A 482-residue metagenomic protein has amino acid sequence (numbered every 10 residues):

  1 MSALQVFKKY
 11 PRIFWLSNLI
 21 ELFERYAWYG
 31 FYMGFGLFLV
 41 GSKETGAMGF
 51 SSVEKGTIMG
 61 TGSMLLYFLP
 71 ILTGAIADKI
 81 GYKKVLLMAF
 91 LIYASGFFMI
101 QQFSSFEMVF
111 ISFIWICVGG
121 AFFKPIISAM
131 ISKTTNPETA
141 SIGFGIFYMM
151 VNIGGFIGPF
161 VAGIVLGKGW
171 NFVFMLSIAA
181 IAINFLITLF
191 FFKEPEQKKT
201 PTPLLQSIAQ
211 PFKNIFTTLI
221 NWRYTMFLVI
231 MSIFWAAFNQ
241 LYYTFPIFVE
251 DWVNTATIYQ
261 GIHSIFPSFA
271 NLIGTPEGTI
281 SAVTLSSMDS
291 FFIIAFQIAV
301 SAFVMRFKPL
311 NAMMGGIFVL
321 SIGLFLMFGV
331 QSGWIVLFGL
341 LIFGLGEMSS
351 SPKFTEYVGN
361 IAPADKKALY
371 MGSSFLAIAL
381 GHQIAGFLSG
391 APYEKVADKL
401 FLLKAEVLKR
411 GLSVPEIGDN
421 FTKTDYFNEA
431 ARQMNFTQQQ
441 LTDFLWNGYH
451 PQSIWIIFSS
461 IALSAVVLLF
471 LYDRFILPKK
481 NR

Functional and structural regions predicted by a protein language model:
M1-F14, K198-L228, G261-I262: Juxtamembrane intracellular "pre-TM" segments in multi-pass secondary transporters
M33-E54, Y243-S281: Short amphipathic helix-loop junctions that connect adjacent transmembrane helices in Major Facilitator Superfamily/SLC
T57-A75, S287-V300: Central cavity-lining transmembrane alpha-helices of secondary-active solute carriers, predominantly the Major
L91-S105, F318-Q331: C-terminal ends and interior cores of transmembrane alpha-helices in multi-pass membrane transporters/permeases
F122-N136, S349-P363: Intracellular juxtamembrane helix-capping segments at the cytosolic ends of symmetry-related transmembrane helices
T139-L166, A180-N184, S373-S389: Glycine-rich segments within core transmembrane alpha-helices of 12-TM secondary carriers
N171-F190, A405-G411, Q452-L471: Symmetry-related core transmembrane helices of the 12-TM Major Facilitator Superfamily/SLC fold
